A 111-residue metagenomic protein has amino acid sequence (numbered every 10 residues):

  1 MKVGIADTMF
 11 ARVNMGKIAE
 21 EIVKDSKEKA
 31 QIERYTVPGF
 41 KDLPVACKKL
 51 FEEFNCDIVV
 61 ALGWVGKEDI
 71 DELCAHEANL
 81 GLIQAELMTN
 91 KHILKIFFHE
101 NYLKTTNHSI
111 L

Functional and structural regions predicted by a protein language model:
M1-R34: Glycine-rich phosphate/diphosphate-binding loop of Rossmann-like nucleotide-binding domains
K2-V3, D57-V59, K91-F97: Structural motif
T8-F10, V37, W64-V65, F98-Y102: Short, ordered loop/turn segments at secondary-structure junctions
V13-K17, K24-K27, G39-F54: N-terminal glycine-rich FAD/FM-binding segment characteristic of electron-transfer flavoproteins
M15, I70-E72, T105: Short glycine-/acidic-enriched loop or helix-start segments at secondary-structure transitions that form or flank
Q31-D42, H99: Short beta->alpha junction loops
D42-L82: Glycine-rich phosphate-binding loop
A78-L111: C-terminal binding/interaction regions
